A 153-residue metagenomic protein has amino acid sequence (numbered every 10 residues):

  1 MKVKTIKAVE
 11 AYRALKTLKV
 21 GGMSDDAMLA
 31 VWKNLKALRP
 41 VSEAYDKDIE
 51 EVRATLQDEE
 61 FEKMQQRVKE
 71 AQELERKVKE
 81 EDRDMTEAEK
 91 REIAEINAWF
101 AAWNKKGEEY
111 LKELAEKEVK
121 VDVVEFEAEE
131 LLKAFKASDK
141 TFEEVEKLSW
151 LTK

Functional and structural regions predicted by a protein language model:
M1-K153: A composition-driven surface/loop motif
